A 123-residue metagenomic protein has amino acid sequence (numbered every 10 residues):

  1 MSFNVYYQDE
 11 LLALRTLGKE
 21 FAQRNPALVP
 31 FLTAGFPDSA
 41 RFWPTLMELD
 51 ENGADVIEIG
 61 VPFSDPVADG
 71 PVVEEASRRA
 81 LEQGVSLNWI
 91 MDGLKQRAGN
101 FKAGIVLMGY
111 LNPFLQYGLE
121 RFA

Functional and structural regions predicted by a protein language model:
S2-V29, G93-A98: N-terminal amphipathic alpha-helix/helix-capping segment at the start of soluble metabolic enzymes
D9-A13, V85-W89, F114-G118: Short secondary-structure boundary/capping elements
R24-L28, G53-D55, F101-I105: Short, well-ordered coil/turn segments that N-cap beta-strands
L28-F42, V106-E120: Active-site mouth loops of central-metabolism enzymes
P30, L49, G60: Conserved, mostly hydrophobic/aromatic
F36-S39, V56-S86: Glycine-rich, proline-tolerant flexible connector loops at the mouths of alpha/beta enzymes
F42-I57: Short amphipathic alpha-helices and their capping/turn segments at secondary-structure boundaries
G70, M91-N100, G104-V106, F114-A123: N-terminal active-site wall of soluble small-molecule enzyme domains
